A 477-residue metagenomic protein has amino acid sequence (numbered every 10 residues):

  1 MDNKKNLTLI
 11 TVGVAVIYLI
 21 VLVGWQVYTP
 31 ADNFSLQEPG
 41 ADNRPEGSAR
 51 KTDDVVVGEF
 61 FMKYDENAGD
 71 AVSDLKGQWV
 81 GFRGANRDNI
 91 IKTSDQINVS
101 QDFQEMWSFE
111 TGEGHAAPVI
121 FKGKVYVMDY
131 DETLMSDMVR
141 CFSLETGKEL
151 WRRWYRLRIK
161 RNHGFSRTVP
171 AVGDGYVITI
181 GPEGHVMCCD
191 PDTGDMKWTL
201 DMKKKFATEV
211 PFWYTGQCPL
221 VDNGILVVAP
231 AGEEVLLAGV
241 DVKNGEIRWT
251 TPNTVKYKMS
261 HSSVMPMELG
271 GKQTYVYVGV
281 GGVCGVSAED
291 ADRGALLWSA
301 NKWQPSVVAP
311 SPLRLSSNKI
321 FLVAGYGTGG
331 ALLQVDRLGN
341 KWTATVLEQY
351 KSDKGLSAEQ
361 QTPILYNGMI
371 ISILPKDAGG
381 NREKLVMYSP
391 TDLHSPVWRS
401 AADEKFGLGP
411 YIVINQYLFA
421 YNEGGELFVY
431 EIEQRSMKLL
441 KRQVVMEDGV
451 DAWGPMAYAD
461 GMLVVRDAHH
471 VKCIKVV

Functional and structural regions predicted by a protein language model:
K5-T11, V23-T111, Y126, D137-R140 (+8 more regions): Aromatic (tryptophan-biased) beta-strands that constitute blades/sheets of beta-rich domains
G84-R87, Y130-E132, P182, A231-G232 (+7 more regions): Short loop/turn segments immediately following the C-termini of beta-strands
S108-V119, L134-M135, R152-A171, T199-V221 (+8 more regions): Extracytoplasmic beta-rich repeat domains
K122-G123, D174-G175, N223-G224, G271-Q273 (+4 more regions): Short coil/turn segments that connect the beta-strands within blades of beta-propeller domains
L134-M138, V235-A238, G282-S287, T328-Q334 (+3 more regions): Structural motif
S143-T146, D190-G194, D241-N244, S287-D292 (+4 more regions): Short loop/turn segments that connect beta-strands within beta-propeller blades
T328, K354-I432: Loop/turn-rich, solvent-exposed surfaces of beta-rich toroidal or solenoidal domains
G425, G449-V477: Blade-level signature of beta-propeller repeat domains, shared across WD40, Kelch, NHL, RCC1 and BNR/Asp-box propellers
